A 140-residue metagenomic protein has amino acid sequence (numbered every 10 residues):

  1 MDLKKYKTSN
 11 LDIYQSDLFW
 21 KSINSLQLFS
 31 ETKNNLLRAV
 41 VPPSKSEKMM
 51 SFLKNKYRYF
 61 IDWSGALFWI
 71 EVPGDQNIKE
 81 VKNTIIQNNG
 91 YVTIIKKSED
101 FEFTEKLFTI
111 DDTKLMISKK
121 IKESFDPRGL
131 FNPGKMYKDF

Functional and structural regions predicted by a protein language model:
M1: FAD-binding subdomain of flavoenzyme oxidoreductases
K5-F140: Conserved glycine-rich FAD pyrophosphate-binding loop
